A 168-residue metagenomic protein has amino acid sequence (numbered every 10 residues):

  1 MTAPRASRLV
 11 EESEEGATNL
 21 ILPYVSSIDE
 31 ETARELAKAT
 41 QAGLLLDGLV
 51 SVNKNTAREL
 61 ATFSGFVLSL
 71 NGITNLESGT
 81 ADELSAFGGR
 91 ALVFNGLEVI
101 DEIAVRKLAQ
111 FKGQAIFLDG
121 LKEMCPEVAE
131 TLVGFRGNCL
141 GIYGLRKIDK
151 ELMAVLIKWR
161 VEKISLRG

Functional and structural regions predicted by a protein language model:
M1-E14: The feature captures the LRR N-terminal capping module
S13-I28, A37-V52, A61-S78, S85-E102 (+3 more regions): Concave beta-strand-loop units of leucine-rich repeat
